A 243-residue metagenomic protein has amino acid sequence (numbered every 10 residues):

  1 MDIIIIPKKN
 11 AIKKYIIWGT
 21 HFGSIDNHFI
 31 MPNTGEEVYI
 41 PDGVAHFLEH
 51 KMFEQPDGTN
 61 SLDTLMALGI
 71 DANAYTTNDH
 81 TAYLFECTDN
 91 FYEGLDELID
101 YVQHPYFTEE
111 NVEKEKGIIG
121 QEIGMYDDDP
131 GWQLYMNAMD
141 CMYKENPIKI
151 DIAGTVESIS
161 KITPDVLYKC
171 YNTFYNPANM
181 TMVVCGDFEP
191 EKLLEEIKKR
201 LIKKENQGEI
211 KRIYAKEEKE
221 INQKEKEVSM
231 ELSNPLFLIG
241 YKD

Functional and structural regions predicted by a protein language model:
M1-N60, Y168-D243: His/Glu-rich zincin catalytic helix
I5-P7, Q55, S61-I210, D243: Charge-rich, well-structured scaffold segments of protease-associated domains
